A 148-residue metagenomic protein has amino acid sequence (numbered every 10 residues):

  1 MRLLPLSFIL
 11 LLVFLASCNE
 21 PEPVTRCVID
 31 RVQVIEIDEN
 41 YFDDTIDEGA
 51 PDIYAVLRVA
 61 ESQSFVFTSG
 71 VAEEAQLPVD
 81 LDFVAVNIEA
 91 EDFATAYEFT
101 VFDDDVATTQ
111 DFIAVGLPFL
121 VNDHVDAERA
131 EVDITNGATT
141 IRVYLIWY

Functional and structural regions predicted by a protein language model:
R2-I9: Sec-dependent signal peptide recognition, specifically the positively charged N-region followed immediately by
F14-S17: C-terminal motif of bacterial Sec signal peptides marking the signal peptidase cleavage site
N19-P21: Bacterial signal peptide processing site
P23-V28, D47-G49, E91-F93, T135-G137 (+1 more regions): Solvent-exposed loop and beta-edge segments used for protein-protein assembly and interaction
V28-D47: Short amphipathic, basic-aromatic surface patches that mediate peripheral association with negatively charged
I29-V32, L57, Y97-V101, V132-I134 (+1 more regions): Hydrophobic beta-strand residues in large extracellular and virion-surface proteins
G49-F119: Peripheral membrane lipid-binding modules
D104-Y148: C2-type phospholipid-binding modules
